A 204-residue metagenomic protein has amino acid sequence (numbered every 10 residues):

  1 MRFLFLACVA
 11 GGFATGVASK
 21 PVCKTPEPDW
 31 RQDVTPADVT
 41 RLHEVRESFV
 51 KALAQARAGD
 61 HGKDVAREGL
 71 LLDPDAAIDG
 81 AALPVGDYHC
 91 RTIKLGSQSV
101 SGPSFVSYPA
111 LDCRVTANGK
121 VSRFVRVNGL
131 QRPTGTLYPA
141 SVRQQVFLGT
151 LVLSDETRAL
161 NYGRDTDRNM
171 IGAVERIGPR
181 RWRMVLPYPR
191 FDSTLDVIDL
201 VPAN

Functional and structural regions predicted by a protein language model:
M1-L4: Positively charged n-region of N-terminal signal peptides that target proteins for export
L6-A7, V17: Cleavable N-terminal signal peptides
A18-L83: Amphipathic/hydrophobic helical signal segments and adjacent flexible N-terminal regions that mediate secretion
A66-L70, Y162-N204: Edge beta-strand at a domain terminus
G80-Q145: Mid-length scaffold segments of soluble, non-membrane domains
Q98-L111, F147-A173: An anionic, turn-rich surface loop/hairpin at beta-sheet edges that serves as a generic interaction/coordination patch
S122-N128, L148-T150, M184-P189: Short beta-strand segments that buttress and anchor functional surface loops
